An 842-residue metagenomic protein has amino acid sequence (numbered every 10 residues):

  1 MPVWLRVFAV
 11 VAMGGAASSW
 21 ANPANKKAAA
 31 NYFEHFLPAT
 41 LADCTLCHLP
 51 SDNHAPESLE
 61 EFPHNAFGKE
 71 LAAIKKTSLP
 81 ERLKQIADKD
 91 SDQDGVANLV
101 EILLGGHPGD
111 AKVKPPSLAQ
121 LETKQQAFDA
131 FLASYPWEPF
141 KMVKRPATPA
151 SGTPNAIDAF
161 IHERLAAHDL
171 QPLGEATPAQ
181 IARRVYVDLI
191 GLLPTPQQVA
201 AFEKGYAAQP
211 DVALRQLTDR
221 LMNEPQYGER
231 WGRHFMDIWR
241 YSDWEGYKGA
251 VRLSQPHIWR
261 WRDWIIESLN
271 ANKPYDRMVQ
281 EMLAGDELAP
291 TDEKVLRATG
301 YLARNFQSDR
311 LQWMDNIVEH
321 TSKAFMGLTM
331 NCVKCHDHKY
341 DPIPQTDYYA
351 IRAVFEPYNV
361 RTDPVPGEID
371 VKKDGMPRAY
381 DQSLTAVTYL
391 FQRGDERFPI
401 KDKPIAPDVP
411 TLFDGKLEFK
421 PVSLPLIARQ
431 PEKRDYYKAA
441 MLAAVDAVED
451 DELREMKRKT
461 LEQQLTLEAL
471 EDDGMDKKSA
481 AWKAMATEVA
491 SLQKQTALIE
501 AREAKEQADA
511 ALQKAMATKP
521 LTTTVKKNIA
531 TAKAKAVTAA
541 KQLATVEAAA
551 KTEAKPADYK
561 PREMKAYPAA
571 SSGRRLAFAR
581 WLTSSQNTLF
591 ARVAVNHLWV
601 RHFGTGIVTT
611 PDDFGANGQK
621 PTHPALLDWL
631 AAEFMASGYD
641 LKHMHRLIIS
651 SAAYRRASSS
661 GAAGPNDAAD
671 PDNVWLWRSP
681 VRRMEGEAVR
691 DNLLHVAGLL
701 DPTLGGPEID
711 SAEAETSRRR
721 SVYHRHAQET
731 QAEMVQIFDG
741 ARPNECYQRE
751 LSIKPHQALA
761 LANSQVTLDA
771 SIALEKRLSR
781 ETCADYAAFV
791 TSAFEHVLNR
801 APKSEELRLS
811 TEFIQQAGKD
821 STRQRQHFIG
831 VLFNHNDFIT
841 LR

Functional and structural regions predicted by a protein language model:
R6-A16: Bacterial N-terminal signal peptides
S19-A39, E61-A87, V251, R297-H320: Sequence context of c-type cytochrome heme-c attachment sites
W20-P56, S91, L221-E229, A271-N272 (+2 more regions): Short sequence/structural segments immediately N-terminal
T40-S51, G191, T321, F325-Y340 (+2 more regions): The canonical Cys-X-X-Cys-His
D52-R82, F140, P342-N359, K620: Gly/Gly-Pro-rich "capping" loops immediately C-terminal to redox-active cysteine motifs in periplasmic/lumenal
S91-L99, L103: Glycine-aliphatic tripeptides that mark coil-to-beta-strand junctions in extracellular and membrane proteins
E101-S134: Proline-centered structural pivot motif
A150-R183, D188-L189, L193-Q226, Y241-E281 (+9 more regions): Primarily short, surface-exposed interaction patches in extracytoplasmic proteins
